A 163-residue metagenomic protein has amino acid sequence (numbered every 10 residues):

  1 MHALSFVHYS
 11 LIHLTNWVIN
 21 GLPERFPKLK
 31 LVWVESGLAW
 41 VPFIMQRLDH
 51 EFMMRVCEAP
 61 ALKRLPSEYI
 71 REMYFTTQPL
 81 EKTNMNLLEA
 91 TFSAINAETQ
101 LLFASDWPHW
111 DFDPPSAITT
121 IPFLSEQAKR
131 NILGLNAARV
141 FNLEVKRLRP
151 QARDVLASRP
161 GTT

Functional and structural regions predicted by a protein language model:
M1-A3, E72, L135: Short glycine/proline-rich turn/loop motifs
M1-E68, T83-T99: Histidine/acidic residue-rich metal-binding segments in metalloenzymes
N20-G21, L29, A39-W40, P60-L62 (+3 more regions): Mid-to-C-terminal alpha-helical segments outside catalytic/metal-binding sites
E68-T76: Alpha-helix-centered segments that form part of catalytic cores
